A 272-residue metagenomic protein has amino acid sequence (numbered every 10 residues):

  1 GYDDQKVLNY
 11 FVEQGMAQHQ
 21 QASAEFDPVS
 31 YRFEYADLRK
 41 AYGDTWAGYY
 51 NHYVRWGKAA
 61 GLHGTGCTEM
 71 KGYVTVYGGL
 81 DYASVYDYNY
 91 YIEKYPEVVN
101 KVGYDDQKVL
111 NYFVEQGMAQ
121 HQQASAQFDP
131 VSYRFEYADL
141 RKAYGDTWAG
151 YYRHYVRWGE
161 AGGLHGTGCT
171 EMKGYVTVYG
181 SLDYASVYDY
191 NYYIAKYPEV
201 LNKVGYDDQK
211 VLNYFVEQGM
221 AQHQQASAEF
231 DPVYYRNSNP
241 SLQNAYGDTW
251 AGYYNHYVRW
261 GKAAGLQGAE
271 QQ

Functional and structural regions predicted by a protein language model:
G1-Q272: Charge-rich, low-complexity intrinsically disordered regions
